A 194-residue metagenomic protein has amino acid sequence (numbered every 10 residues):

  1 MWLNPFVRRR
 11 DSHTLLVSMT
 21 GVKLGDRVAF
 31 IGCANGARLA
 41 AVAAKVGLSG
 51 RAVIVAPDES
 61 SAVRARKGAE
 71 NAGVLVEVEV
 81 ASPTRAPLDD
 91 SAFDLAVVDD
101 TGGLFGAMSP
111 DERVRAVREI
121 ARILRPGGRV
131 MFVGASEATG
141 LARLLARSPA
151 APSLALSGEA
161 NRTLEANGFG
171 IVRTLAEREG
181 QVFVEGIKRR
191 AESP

Functional and structural regions predicted by a protein language model:
F6-D26, A41: Conserved alpha-helix/loop element of class I SAM-dependent methyltransferases that forms part of the SAM/SAH-binding
R27-F30, A34-R85: Class I SAM-dependent methyltransferase SAM/SAH-binding core
A44, D111-P126: A short glycine-rich, Lys/Arg-flanked "PGG" loop and its adjoining helix->strand segment in the class I
T84-V97: A short acidic, Gly/Pro-enriched loop at the edge of an enzyme's catalytic core that lines a small-molecule cofactor
D94-E112: A short SAM/SAH-binding and catalytic strip from SAM-dependent methyltransferases
G127-G134: Conserved beta-strand signature within the Rossmann-like core of class I S-adenosyl-L-methionine
A142-L164: Conserved Class I S-adenosyl-L-methionine
N167-P194: Core SAM-dependent methyltransferase catalytic element
